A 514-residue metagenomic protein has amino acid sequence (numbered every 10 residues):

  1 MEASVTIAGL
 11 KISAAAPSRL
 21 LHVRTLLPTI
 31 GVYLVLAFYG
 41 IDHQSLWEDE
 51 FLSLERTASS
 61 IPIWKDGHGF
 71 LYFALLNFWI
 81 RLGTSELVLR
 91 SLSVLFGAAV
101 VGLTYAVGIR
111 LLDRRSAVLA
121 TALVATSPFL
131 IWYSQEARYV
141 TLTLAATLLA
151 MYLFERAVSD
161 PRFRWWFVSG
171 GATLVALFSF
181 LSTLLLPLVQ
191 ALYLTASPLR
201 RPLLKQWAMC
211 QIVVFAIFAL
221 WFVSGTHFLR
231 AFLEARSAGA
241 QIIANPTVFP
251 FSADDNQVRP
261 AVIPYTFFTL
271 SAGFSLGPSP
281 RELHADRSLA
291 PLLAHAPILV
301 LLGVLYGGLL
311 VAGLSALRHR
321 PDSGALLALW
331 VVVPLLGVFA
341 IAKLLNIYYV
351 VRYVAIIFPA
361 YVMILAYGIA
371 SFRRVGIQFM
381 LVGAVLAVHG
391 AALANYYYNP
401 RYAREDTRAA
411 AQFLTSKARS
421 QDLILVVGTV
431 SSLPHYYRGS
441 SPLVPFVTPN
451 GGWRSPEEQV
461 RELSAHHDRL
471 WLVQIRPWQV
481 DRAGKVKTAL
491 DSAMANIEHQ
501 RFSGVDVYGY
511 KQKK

Functional and structural regions predicted by a protein language model:
M1-L20: Membrane-interfacial, low-structure loops and terminal tails that flank and connect transmembrane helices in multi-pass
I7, P17, L26-K513: Membrane-proximal helix-loop-helix interfaces that form the catalytic/acceptor-binding platform of multi-pass membrane
H22-R24: N-terminal Sec-pathway targeting helices
